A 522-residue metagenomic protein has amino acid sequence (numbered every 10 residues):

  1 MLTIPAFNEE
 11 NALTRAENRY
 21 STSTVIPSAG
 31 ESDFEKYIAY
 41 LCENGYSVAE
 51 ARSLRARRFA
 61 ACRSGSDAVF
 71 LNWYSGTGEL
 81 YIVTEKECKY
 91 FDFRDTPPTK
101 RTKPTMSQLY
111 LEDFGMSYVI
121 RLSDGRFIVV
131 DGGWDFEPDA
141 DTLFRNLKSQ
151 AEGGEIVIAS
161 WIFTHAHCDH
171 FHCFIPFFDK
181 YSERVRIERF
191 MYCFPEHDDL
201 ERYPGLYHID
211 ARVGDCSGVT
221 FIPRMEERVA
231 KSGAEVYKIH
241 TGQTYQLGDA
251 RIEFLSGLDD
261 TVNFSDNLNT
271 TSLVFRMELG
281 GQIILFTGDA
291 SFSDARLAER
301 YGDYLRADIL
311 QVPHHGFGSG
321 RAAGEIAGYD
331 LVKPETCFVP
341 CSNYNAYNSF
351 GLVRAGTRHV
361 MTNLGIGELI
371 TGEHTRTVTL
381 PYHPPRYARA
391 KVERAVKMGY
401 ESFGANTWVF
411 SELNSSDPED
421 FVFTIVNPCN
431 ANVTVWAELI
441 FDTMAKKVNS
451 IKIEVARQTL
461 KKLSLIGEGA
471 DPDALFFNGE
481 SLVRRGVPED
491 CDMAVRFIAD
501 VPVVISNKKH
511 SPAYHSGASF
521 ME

Functional and structural regions predicted by a protein language model:
M1-V25, Y90-F91: Compositionally biased P/S/T/G-rich terminal and signal peptide-adjacent segments that lie outside catalytic cores
S28-E50: Amphipathic alpha-helical segments
V48-L71: Ser/Thr-rich, low-complexity intrinsically disordered terminal regions
E87-I156, A230, V236-R306, V378-R394: Core dinuclear metal-dependent hydrolase active-site scaffold
F114, F136-E137, A166-H172, H197-L200 (+5 more regions): Active-site environment of divalent metal-dependent phosphoester hydrolases
G125-R126, E137-D198, R300-F317, K333-C337: Active-site metal-binding motif and surrounding structural segment of the metallo-beta-lactamase
R189, H197-E253, N263-N269, T336-R394 (+1 more regions): Binuclear metal-ion centers of metallo-dependent hydrolases, dominated by the metallo-beta-lactamase
V392-E522: Gly/Pro-rich, tryptophan- and cysteine-flecked surface segments typical of secreted/extracellular proteins
